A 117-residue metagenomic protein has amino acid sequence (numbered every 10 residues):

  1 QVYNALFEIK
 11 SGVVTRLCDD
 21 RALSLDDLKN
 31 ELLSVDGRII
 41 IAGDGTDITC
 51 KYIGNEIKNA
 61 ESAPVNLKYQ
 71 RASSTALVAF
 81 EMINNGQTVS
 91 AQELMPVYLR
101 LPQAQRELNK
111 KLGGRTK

Functional and structural regions predicted by a protein language model:
Q1-Y69, Y98: Surface "functional belts" at beta-alpha junctions
A63-K117: Acyltransferase
